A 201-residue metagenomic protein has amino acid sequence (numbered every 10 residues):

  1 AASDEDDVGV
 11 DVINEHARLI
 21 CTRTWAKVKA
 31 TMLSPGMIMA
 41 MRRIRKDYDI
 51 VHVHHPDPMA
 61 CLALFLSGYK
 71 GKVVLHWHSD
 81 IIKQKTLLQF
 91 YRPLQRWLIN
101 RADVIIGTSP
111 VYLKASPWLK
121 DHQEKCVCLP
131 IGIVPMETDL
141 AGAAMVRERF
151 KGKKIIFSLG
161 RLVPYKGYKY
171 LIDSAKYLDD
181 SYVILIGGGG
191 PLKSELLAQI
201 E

Functional and structural regions predicted by a protein language model:
A1-D6, E15-A17, G71, N100-V104 (+1 more regions): N-terminal subdomain of nucleotide-sugar transferases
A1-T31, G190: N-terminal strand-loop element at the rim of the active site of nucleotide-sugar-dependent glycosyltransferases
R42, L88-G107: Membrane-proximal helix-turn-helix segments that form the acceptor-binding/catalytic region of lipid-linked
V53-A60: Short His-centered aromatic/hydrophobic patch
P58, V134, R161-Y165, D180 (+1 more regions): Nucleotide-sugar-dependent glycosyltransferase donor-binding/catalytic pocket residues
I99-L140: A short, active-site helix/loop in glycosyltransferases that binds the activated sugar's phosphate group
M145-K166, L171-K176, L185: Conserved donor-binding/catalytic core segment of Leloir-type glycosyltransferases
G188, S194-E201: Nucleotide-activated donor-binding/catalytic signature segment of Leloir-type glycosyltransferases, i.e., the conserved
